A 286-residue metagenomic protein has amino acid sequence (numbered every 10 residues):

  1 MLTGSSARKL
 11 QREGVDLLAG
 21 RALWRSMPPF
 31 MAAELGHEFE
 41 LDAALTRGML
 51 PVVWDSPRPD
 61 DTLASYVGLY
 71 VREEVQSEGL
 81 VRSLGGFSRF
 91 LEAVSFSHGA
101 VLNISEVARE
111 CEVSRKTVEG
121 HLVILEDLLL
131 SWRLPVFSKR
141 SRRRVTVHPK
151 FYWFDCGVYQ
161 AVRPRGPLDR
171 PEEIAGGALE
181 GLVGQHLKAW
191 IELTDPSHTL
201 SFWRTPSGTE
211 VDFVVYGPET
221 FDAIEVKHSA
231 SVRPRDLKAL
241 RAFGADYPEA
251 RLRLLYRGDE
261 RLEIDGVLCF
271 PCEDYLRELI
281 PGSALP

Functional and structural regions predicted by a protein language model:
M1-S5, S26: Structural recognition of the conserved hydrophobic beta-strand(s) that form the central parallel beta-sheet of P-loop
A7-R12, L254-R261: Short, polar loop motifs at secondary-structure junctions
R8-L23, F39-E40: Short regulatory helix/loop adjacent to the ATP-binding pocket of P-loop NTPases
W24-G36, P57: Conserved AAA+ ATPase "SRH/arginine-finger" region at the nucleotide-binding site
D61-F221: Accessory nucleic acid-recognition modules appended to NTPase machines
F221-S231: Active-site ExK catalytic segment of metal-dependent nucleases
S229, P234-P248: Short, charged, amphipathic alpha-helix that recurs within catalytic cores of restriction-modification and other
G258-P286: Domain-level recognition of nuclease-like catalytic cores that cleave nucleotide substrates
